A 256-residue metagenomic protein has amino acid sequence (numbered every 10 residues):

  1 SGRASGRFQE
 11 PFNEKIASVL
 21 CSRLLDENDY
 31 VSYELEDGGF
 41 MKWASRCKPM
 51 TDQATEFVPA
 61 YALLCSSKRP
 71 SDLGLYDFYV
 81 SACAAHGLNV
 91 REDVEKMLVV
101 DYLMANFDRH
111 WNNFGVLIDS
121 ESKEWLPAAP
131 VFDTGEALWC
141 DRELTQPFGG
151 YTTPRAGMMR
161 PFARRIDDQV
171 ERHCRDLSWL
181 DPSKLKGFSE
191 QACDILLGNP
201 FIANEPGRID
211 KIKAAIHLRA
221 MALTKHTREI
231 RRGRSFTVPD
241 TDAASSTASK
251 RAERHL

Functional and structural regions predicted by a protein language model:
S1-C65: Conserved ATP-binding subdomain of kinase catalytic cores across diverse folds
Q9, L75-E143: Conserved kinase catalytic-core segment
K15-R23, E92-V100, A214, M221: A broad, structural surface signal
L24-D26, G38-F40, R109, E124 (+1 more regions): A generic structural signal for short, non-catalytic loop/turn and secondary-structure boundary residues
R46-L98: ATP-dependent phospho-/nucleotidyl transfer catalytic cores
D119-L256: C-terminal catalytic region of ATP-dependent kinase domains
